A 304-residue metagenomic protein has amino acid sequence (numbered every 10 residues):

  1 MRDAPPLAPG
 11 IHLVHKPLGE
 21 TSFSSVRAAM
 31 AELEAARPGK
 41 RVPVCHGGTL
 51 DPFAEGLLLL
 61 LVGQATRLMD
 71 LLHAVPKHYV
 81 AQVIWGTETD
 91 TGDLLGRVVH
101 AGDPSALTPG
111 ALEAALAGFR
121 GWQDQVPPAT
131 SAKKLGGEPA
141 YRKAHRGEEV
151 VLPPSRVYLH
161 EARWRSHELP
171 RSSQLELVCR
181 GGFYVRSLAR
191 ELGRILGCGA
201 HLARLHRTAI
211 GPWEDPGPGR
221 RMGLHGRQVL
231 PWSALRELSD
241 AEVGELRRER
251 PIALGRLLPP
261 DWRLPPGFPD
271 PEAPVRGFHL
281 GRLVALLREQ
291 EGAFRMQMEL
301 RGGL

Functional and structural regions predicted by a protein language model:
M1-L50, G110, E176, I195-L304: Accessory RNA 3′-end/elbow-binding domains used by RNA modification enzymes
A31, R37, E55-L59, E149-G197: The conserved catalytic core of RNA pseudouridine synthases
P43-H73, R142: Glycine/acidic-rich beta-strand-loop module
L60, A81, G137, L188 (+2 more regions): Residue-level signal for inorganic ion chemistry
D70-W85, V150-W164: Structural signature of FAD isoalloxazine-binding scaffolds in flavoprotein oxidoreductases
L71-P127: Acidic, low-complexity central loop/insert segments
T130-S131, L135-V157: Extended alpha-helical targeting/anchoring segments, especially N-terminal organellar/secretory targeting helices
A132, P139, A144, S172-E214: Pseudouridine synthase
